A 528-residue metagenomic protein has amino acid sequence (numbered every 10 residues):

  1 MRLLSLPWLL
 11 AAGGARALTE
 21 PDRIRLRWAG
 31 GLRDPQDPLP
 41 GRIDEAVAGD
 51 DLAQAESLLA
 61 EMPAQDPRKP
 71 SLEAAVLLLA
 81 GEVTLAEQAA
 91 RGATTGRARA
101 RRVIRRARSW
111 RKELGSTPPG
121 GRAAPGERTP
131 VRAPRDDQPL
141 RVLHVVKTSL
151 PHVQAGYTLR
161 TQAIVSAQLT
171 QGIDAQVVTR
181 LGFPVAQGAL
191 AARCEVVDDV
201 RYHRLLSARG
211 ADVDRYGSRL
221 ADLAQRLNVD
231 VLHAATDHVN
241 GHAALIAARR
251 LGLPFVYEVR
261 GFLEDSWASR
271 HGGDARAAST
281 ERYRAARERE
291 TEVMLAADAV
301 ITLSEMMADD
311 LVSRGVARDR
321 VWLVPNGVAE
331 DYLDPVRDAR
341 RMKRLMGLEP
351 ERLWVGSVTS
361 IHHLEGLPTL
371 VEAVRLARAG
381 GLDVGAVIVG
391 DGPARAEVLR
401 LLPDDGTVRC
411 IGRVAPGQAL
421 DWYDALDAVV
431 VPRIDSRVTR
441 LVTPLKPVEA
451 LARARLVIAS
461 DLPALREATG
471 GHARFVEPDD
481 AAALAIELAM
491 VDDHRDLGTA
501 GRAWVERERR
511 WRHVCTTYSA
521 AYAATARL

Functional and structural regions predicted by a protein language model:
M1-D37, A107-R201: N-terminal subdomain of nucleotide-sugar transferases
G126-P130, D334-L348: A short helix/loop element that forms part of the nucleotide-sugar donor recognition site in Leloir-type
V142-H144, R337, E349-R375: Conserved donor-binding/catalytic core segment of Leloir-type glycosyltransferases
L181, M306, G327: Carbohydrate-associated surface elements
E365, A415-D421, V431-P447, A459-E467: Nucleotide-sugar-dependent
R395-L420: Nucleotide-activated donor-binding/catalytic signature segment of Leloir-type glycosyltransferases, i.e., the conserved
A473-A481, A489-R495: Conserved acidic donor-binding segment of nucleotide-sugar-dependent glycosyltransferases
R495-E508: A short, well-ordered alpha-helix in the C-terminal region of glycosyltransferases
